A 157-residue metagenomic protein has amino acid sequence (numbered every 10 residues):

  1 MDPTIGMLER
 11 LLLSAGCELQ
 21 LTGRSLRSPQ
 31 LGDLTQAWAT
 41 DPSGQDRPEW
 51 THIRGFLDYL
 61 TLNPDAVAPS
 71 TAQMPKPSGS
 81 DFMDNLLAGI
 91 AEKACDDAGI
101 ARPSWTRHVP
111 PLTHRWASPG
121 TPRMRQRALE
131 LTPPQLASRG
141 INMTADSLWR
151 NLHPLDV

Functional and structural regions predicted by a protein language model:
M1, L31-T35, A128-P133: Charged, low-complexity, helix/coiled-coil-prone segments
P3-T22: DNA major-groove recognition helix of helix-turn-helix/homeodomain DNA-binding modules
G6, Q45, V67, S78 (+2 more regions): A generic alpha-helix propensity feature with a strong bias for hydrophobic helices
E9-R10, S28, R150: Generic detector of low-complexity/intrinsically disordered segments and short hydrophobic N-terminal stretches
L12, G16, T35-W38, G140: Generic low-complexity, intrinsically disordered sequence content enriched in small uncharged/hydrophobic residues
S25-K93: Helix-turn-helix/homeodomain-like alpha-helical modules used for DNA recognition and transcription-factor dimerization
G89-P103: Low-complexity, acidic interaction segments enriched in glycine
A101-V157: Charge-dense, extended regions
